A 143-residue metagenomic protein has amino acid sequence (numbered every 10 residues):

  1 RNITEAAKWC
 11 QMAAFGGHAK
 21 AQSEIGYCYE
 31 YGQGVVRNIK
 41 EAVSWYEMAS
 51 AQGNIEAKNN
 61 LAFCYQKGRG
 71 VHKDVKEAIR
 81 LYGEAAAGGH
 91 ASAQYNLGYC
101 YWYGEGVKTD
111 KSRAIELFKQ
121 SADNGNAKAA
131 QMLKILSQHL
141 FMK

Functional and structural regions predicted by a protein language model:
N2, C10, F15-H18, Y31-Q33 (+10 more regions): Short helix-capping/linker turns of helical repeat alpha-solenoids
K8, S23, N59, Y95 (+2 more regions): TPR/TPR-like alpha-solenoid signature
E24-Y31, K58-K67, V71, L81 (+2 more regions): Hydrophobic face of amphipathic alpha-helices that form TPR/SEL1-like repeat modules and related alpha-solenoid
